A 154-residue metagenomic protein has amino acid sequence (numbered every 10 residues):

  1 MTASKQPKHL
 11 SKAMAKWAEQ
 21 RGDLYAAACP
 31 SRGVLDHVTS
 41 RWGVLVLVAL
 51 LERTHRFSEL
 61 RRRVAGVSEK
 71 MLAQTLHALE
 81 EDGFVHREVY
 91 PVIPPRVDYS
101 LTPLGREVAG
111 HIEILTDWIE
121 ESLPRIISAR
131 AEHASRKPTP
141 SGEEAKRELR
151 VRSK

Functional and structural regions predicted by a protein language model:
M1-A27, E81, H86, P103-K154: C-terminal regulatory/oligomerization modules of transcriptional regulators
R21-M71, D98: N-terminal helix-turn-helix DNA-binding core of bacterial DNA-binding proteins
E52, I93, E107: Glycine-/small-residue-rich active-site loops that bind phosphorylated ligands and cofactors
R61, V89, I112: Short, flexible helix/strand-to-coil boundary loops that buttress conserved ligand/catalytic motifs in alpha/beta
S68, T75, T102: Ser/Thr-centric signal marking residues that sit in or immediately flank functional binding/regulatory motifs
L72, L76-D82: Basic amphipathic alpha-helical segments that dock to polyanions
E80-S100: Beta-hairpin "wing" of winged helix-turn-helix
